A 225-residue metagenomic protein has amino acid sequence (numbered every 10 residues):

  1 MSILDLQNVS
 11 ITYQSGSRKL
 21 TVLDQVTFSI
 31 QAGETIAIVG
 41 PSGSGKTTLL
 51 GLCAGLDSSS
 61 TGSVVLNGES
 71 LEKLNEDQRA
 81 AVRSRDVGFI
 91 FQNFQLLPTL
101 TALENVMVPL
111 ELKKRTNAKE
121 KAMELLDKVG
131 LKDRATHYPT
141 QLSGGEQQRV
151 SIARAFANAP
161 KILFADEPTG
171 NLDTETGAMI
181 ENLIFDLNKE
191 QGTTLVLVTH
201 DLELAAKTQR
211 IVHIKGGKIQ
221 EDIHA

Functional and structural regions predicted by a protein language model:
I3-D5, V9-I214: ABC family nucleotide-binding domain
K113, H224-A225: Short hydrophobic/aromatic patches at helix-to-coil boundaries
I211-I223: H-loop (His-switch) and adjacent beta-strand-loop-beta switch element of ABC-type ATPase nucleotide-binding domains
